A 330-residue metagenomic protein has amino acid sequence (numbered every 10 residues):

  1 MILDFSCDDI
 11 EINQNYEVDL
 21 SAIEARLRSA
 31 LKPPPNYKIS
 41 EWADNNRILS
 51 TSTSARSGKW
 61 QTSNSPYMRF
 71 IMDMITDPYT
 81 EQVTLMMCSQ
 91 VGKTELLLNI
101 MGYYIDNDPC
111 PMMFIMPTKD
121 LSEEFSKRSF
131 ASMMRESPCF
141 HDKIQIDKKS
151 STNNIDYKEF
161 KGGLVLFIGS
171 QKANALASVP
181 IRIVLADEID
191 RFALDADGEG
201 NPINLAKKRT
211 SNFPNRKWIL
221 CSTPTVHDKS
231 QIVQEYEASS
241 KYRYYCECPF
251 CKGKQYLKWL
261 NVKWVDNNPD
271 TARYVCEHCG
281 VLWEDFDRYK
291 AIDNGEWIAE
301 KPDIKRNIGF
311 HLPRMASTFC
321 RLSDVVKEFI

Functional and structural regions predicted by a protein language model:
I2-I330: Phosphate/NTP-binding elements of NTP-utilizing enzymes
